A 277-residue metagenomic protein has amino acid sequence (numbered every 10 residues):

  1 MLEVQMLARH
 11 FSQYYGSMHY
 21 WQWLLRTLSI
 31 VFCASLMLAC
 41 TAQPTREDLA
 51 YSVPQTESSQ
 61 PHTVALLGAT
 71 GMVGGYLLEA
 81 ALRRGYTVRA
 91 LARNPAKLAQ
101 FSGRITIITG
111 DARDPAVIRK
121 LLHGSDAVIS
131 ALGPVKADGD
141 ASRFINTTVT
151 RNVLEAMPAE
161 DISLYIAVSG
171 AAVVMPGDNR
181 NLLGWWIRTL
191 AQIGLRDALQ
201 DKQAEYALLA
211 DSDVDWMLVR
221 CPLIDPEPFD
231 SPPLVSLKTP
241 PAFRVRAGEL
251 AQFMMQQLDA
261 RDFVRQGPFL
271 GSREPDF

Functional and structural regions predicted by a protein language model:
L66-R84: N-terminal Rossmann NAD(P)H-binding glycine-rich loop of SDR-like oxidoreductase domains
L91-P95, A112: N-terminal Rossmann-fold cofactor-binding loop
T106-S125: Conserved Rossmann-fold cofactor-binding substructure of NAD(P)-dependent oxidoreductases
A137, A171-G177, I224-E227: Conserved catalytic-site region of short-chain dehydrogenase/reductase
A137-Y165, A204: NAD(P)-cofactor binding segment of oxidoreductase domains
D201, V219, F243-M255, Q266: Substrate-positioning beta->alpha
Y206-E227: Conserved beta-loop-beta element that borders a ligand/cofactor-binding pocket
